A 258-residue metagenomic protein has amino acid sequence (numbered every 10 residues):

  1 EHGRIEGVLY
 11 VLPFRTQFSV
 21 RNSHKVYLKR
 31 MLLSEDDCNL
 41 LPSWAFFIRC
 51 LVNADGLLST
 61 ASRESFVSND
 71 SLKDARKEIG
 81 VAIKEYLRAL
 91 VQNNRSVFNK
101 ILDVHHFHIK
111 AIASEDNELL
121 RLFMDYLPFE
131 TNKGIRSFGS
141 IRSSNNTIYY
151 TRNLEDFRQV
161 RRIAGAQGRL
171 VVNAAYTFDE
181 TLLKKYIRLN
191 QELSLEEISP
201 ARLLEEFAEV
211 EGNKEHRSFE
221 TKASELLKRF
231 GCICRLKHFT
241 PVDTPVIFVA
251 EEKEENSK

Functional and structural regions predicted by a protein language model:
E1-K258: Conserved GHKL (Bergerat-fold) ATPase module
